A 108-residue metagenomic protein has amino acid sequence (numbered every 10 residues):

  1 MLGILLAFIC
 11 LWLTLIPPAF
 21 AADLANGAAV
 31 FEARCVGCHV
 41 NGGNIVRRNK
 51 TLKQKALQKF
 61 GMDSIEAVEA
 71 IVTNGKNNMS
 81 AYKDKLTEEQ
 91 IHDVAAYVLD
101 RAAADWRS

Functional and structural regions predicted by a protein language model:
M1-D23, D100-S108: Post-cleavage N-terminal segment of exported redox proteins
W12, P18, Q58-K59, Y82-K85: Short N-terminal micro-motifs specific to bacterial/archaeal maturation and metal-cluster initiation sites
L15, A29-E32: Processing junctions and N-termini across compartments
P18, L24-A25, V72, H92: Hydrophobic alpha-helical segments
D23, F31-G37, G42, G75-N78: Short pre-active-site segment immediately N-terminal to redox-active cysteine/selenocysteine motifs in thiol-based
L24, A28, V40-A70: Gly/Gly-Pro-rich "capping" loops immediately C-terminal to redox-active cysteine motifs in periplasmic/lumenal
V46-K55, I71-A102, W106-S108: Axial heme c-ligation environment in periplasmic c-type cytochrome domains
